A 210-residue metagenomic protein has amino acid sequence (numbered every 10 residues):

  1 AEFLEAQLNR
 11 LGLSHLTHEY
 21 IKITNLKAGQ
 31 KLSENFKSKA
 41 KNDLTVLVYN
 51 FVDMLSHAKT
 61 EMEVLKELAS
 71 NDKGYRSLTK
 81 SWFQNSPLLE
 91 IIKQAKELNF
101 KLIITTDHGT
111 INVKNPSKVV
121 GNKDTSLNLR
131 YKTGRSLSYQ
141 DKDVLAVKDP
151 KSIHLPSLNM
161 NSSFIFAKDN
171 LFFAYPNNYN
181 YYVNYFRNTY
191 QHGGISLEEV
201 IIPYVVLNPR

Functional and structural regions predicted by a protein language model:
A1-R210: Feature captures the catalytic ectodomains and active-site-proximal regions of enzymes that hydrolyze or transfer
